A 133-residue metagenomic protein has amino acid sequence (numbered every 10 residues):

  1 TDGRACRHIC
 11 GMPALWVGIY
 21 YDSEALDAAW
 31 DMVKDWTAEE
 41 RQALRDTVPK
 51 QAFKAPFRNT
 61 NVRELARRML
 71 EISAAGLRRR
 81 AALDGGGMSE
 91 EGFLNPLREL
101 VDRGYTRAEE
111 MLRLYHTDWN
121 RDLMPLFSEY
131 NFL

Functional and structural regions predicted by a protein language model:
T1-L133: C-terminal accessory/tail domains of diverse enzymes
